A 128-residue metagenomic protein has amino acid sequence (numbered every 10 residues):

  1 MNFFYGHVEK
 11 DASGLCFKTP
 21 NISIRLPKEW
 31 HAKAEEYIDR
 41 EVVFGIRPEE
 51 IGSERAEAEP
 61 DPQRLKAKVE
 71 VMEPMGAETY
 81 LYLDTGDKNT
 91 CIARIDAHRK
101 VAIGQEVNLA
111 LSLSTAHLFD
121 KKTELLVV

Functional and structural regions predicted by a protein language model:
M1-H7, S112: C-terminal boundary and immediately downstream tail of ABC-type ATPase nucleotide-binding domains
N2, Q63, N89: Exposed loop/turn and edge beta-strand positions of beta-sandwich/beta-sheet ligand-binding modules
H7-V8, V69: Conserved hydrophobic positions within beta-strands
S13-C16, G76-Y82: Short aromatic-glycine-enriched beta-strand elements
G14-V71, R99-V128: Glycine/charge-rich catalytic "coupling/switch" loops of P-loop NTPases
N21-L26, D87-A93: Short, structured beta-strand/loop micro-motifs enriched in basic residues and often containing a Trp
V43, Y80-Y82, I92, N108: Short aromatic/hydrophobic contact patches that present stacked aromatics for nucleic-acid/ligand binding
